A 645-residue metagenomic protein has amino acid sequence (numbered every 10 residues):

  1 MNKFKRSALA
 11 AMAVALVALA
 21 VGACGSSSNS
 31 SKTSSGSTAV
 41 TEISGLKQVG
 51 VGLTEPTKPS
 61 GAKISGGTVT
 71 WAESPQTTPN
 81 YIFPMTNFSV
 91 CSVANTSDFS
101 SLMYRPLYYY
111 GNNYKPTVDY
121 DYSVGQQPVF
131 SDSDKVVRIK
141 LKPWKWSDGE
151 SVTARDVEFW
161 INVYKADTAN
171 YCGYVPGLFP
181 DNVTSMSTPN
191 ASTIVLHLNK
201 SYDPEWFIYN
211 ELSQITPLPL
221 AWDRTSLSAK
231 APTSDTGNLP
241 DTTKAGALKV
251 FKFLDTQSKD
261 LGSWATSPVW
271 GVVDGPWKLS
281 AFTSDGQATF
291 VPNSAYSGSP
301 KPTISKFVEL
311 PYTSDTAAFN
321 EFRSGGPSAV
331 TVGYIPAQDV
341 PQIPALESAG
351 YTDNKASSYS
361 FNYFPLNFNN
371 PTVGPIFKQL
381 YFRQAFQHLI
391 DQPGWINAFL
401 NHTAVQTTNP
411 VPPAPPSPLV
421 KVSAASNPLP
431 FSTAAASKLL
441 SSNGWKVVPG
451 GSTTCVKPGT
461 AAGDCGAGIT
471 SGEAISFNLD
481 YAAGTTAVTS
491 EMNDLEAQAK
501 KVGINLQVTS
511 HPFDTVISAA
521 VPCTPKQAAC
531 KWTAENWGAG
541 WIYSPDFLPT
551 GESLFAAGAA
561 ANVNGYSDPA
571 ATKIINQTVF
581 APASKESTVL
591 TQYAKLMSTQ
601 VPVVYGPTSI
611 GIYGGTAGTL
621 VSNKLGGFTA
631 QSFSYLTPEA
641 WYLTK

Functional and structural regions predicted by a protein language model:
A20-A23: C-terminal motif of bacterial Sec signal peptides marking the signal peptidase cleavage site
G25-S27: Bacterial signal peptide processing site
K32, Y164-P176, M186-T188, S280-A295 (+3 more regions): Extracellular/periplasmic solute-recognition and catalytic clefts
V51-T54, T283-Q287, P292-S294, Q387-A424 (+3 more regions): Detector for C-terminal structural segments
L53, G67-D132, N162, V272: N-terminal lobe/hinge region of extracytoplasmic solute-binding protein
T68-E73, V152-N162, A191, V195 (+8 more regions): Alpha-helical secondary-structure segments
Q126-Y171, T184, P189, V195-H197 (+4 more regions): Aromatic- and charge-enriched surface segment that lines or borders ligand/interaction sites
P176-L254: Surface-exposed binding/hinge segments that line and control ligand-binding clefts or catalytic entry sites
